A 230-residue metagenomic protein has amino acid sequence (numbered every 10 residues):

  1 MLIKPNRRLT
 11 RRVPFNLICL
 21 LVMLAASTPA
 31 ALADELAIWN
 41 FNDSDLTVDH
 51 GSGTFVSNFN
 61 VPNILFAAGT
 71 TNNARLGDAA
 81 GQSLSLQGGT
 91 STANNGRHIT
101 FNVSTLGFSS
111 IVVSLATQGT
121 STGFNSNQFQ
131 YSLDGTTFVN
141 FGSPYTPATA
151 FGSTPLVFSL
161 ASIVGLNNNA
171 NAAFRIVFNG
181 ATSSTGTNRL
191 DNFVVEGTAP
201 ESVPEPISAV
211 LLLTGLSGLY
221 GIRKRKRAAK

Functional and structural regions predicted by a protein language model:
I38-D45, F138-E201: Terminal, low-complexity interaction segments
N42-T70: Short, tryptophan-glycine- and acidic/Ser/Thr-enriched carbohydrate-recognition patches
N60-L106: Surface-exposed, low-complexity/disordered Ser/Thr/Gly/Pro/Asn-rich loops and linkers
T105-S114: Extended extracellular/luminal ectodomain segments enriched in beta-structured repeat modules
G107, Q118-N125: Extended, low-complexity, turn-rich repeat/linker tracts enriched in Gly/Pro/Ser/Thr and Asp/Glu that occur
F129-S132: Conserved Ser/Thr-centered positions that define the repeating blades of beta-propeller domains
P204-I222: A short, hydrophobic C-terminal helix/tail in secreted or cell-surface proteins
Y220-K230: C-terminal membrane-anchoring or membrane-association module
